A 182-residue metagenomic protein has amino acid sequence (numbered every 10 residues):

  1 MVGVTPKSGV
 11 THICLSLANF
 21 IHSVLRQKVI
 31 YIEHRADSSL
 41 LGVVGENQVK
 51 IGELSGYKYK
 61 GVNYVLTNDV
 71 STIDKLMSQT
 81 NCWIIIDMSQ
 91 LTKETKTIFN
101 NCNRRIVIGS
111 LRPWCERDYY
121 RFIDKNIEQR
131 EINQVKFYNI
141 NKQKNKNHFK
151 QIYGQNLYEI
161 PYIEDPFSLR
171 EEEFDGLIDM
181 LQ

Functional and structural regions predicted by a protein language model:
M1-S23: Glycine-rich phosphate-binding P-loop
V2, I32, I84-M88, R105-L111 (+2 more regions): Conserved beta-strand segments of the P-loop GTPase G domain that flank and frequently precede/overlap
V2-S8, I30-W83, S89-K93, N100 (+1 more regions): P-loop/Walker-type NTP enzyme "switch/lid" segment
G9, S38-G42, W114-E116, K142-F149: Short, charged/polar "capping" segments at the starts of alpha-helices and the immediately preceding loops
G42-E53, R121, N145-Q155: Short, aromatic/basic amphipathic alpha-helical patches
D69-V70, M88-T92, L111-P113, N141-Q143: Short beta->alpha connector loops
L91-P113: Inter-motif core of Ras-like GTPase G domains
E131-Q182: C-terminal lobe/tail of nucleotide-utilizing enzymes
